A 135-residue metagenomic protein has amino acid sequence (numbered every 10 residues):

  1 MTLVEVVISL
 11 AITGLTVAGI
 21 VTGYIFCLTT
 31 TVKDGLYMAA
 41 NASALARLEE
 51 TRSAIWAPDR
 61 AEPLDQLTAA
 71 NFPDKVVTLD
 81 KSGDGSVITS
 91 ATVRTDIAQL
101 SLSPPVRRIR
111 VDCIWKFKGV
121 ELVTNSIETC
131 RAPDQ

Functional and structural regions predicted by a protein language model:
M1-L45: Aliphatic-rich helix starts adjacent to a transmembrane/signal segment
G35-Q135: Low-complexity, Gly/Pro-rich coil/beta segments used as flexible assembly/activation regions
